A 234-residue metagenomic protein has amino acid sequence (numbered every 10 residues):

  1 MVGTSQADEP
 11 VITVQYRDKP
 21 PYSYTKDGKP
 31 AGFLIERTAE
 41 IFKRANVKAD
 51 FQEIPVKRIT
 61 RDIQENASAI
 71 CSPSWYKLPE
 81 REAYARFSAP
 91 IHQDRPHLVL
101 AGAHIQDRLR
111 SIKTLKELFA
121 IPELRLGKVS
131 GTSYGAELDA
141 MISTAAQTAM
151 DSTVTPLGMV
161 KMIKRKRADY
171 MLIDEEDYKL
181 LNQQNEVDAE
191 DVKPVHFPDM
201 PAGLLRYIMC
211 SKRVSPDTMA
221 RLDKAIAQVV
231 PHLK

Functional and structural regions predicted by a protein language model:
M1-Q6: C-terminal segment of classical bacterial N-terminal signal peptides
A7-Y84, S152: Extracytoplasmic small-molecule ligand-binding "clamshell" domains of the periplasmic binding protein/Venus flytrap
I12-Y24, K113-Y134: Short loop->beta-strand "edge-of-pocket" segments that line small-molecule binding or catalytic clefts across diverse
Y16-P20, Q93-P96, V187-D223: Periplasmic-binding protein-like
E36-A45, A103-I112, K116, I121-R125 (+1 more regions): Extended ligand-binding regions for polar small-molecule ligands
K43-Q52, M141-V154, R167-D169, E190-K193: A local structural motif
Q52-A120, V195-P201: Acidic, polar ligand-binding/catalytic clefts
K57-I70, M141-S143, P156-K179, Q184: Short helices/loops that flank or line small-molecule/ion binding pockets
